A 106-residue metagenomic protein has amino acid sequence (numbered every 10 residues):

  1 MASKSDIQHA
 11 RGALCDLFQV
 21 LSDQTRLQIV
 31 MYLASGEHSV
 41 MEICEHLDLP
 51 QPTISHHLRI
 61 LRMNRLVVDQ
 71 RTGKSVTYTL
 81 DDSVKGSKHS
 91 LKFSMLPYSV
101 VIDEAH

Functional and structural regions predicted by a protein language model:
M1-G12: Short, intrinsically disordered or compositionally biased N-terminal tails of bacterial proteins
G12-T53, T72, V76-K85: N-terminal helix-turn-helix DNA-binding core of bacterial DNA-binding proteins
A13-L14, T77-H106: Conserved segment of winged-helix/HTH DNA-binding domains
E45, R62-M63: Alpha-helical residues within the helix-turn-helix
P52-I54, M63-N64, T79, L91-F93: Short, intrinsically disordered/low-complexity patches at protein termini and at juxtamembrane boundaries
H57: Residues within the DNA-recognition helix of helix-turn-helix
